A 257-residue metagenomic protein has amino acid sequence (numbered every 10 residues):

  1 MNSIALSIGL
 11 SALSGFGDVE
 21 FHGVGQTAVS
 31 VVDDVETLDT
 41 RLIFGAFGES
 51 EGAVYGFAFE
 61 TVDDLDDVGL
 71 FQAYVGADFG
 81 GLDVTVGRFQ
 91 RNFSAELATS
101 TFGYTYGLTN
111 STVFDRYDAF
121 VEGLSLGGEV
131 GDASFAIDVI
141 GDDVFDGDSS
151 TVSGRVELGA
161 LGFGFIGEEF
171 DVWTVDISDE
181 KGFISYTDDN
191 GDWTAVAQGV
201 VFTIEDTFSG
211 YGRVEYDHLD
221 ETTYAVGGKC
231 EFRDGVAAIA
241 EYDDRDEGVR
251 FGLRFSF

Functional and structural regions predicted by a protein language model:
M1-G17: Gram-negative bacterial Sec-dependent N-terminal signal peptides
L13-S30, D34-D142, R155-G159: Outer membrane beta-barrel
G23-V29, F57-T61, V86-R88, I137-G141 (+5 more regions): Transmembrane beta-barrel strands of outer-membrane/channel proteins
D34-L42, D67-F71, D118-E122, E129-G131 (+5 more regions): Residues that define the transmembrane beta-barrel architecture of outer-membrane proteins
V113-Y117, G212, G228: Short Gly/Pro-enriched turn/cap motifs at secondary-structure boundaries
D132-S134, G147-E221: Detector for outer-membrane/organellar transmembrane beta-barrel domains, recognizing the amphipathic beta-strand
L158, V226-F232, D244-F257: Outer-membrane beta-barrel "beta-signal"
D234-V236: C-terminal beta-signal and adjacent terminal beta-strands/loops of Gram-negative outer-membrane beta-barrel proteins
